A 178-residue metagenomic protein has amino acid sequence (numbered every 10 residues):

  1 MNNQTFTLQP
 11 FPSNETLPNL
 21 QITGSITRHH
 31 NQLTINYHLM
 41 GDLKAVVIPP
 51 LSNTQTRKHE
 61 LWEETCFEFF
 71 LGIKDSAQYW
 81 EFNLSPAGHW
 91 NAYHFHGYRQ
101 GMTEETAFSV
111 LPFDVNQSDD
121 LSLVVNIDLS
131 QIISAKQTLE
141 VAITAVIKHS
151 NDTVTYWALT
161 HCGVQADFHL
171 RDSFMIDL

Functional and structural regions predicted by a protein language model:
M1-P50, K58-E60, L159-L178: Order/disorder boundary and secretion-linked terminal/linker segments
T16-P18, T27-L33, L61-E63, S76 (+2 more regions): Solvent-exposed loop and beta-edge segments used for protein-protein assembly and interaction
I22-I26, F108-N116: Beta-strand-rich interaction surfaces with strong enrichment in secreted/lumenal proteins
T23, T34-H38, E68, S122-N126 (+1 more regions): Beta-strand secondary-structure signal
I26-R28, L39-L43, I73, I127-Q131 (+1 more regions): Beta-strand elements of well-folded, non-transmembrane domains
Q55-F108: Extracellular/luminal beta-rich ligand-recognition and adhesion surfaces characterized by aromatic-Gly/Pro-enriched
K58-T65, I73-Y79, A135-L178: Acidic/polar low-complexity flexible segments
P112-L129: Surface-exposed extracytoplasmic segments
